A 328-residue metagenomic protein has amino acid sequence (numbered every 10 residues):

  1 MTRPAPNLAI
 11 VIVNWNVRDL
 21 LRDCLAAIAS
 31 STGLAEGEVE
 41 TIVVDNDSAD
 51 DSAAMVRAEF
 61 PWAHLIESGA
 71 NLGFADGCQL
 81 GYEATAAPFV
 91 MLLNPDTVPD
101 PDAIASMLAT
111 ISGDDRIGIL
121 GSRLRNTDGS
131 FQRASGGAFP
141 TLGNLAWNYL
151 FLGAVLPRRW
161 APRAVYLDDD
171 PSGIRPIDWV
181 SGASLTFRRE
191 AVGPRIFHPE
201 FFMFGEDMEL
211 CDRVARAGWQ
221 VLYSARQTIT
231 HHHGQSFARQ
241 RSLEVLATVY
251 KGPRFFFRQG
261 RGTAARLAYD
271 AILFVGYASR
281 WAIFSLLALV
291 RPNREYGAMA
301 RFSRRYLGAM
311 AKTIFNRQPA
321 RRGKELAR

Functional and structural regions predicted by a protein language model:
V17-T32: Short, well-formed alpha-helical segments that are part of the catalytic scaffolds of diverse glycosyltransferases
A27, L34, D45-A54, A70 (+1 more regions): A conserved acidic beta->alpha catalytic loop
E67-T85, P95, S106: Glycine-rich, basic loop-to-helix element that forms the pyrophosphate-binding segment of sugar-nucleotide handling
V90: Short aromatic/hydrophobic "clamp" motif used to bind/position activated sugar donors
V98-A134: Conserved donor NDP-sugar-binding/catalytic core segment of glycosyltransferases
F139-I177: Short, flexible, basic/aromatic active-site loop/helix in glycosyltransferases
D170-T228: A short, conserved alpha-helix in the catalytic core of glycosyltransferases
D212, R216-G297: Active-site-adjacent helix/loop segment of glycosyltransferases that harbors family-specific signature motifs
